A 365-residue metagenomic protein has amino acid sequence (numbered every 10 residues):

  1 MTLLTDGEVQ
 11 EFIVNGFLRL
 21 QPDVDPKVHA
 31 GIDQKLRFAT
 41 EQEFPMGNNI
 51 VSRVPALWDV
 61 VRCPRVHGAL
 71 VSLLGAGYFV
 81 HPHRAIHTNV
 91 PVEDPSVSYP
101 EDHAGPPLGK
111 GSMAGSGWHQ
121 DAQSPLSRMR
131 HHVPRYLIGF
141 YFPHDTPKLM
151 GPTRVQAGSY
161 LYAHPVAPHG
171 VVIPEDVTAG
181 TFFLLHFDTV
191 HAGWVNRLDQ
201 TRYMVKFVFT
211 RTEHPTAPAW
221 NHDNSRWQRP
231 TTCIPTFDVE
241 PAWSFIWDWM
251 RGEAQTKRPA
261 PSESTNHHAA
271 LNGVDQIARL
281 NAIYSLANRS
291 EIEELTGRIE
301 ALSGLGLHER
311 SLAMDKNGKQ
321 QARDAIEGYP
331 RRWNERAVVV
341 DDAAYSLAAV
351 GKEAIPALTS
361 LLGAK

Functional and structural regions predicted by a protein language model:
M1-G7, I326, L358: Basic/polar N-terminal segments that are highly enriched at the extreme N-terminus, encompassing both cleavable
L4-N15, V24-A179, F187-A192, N196-T201 (+1 more regions): Non-heme Fe(II) oxygenase catalytic core, chiefly the N-lobe of the double-stranded beta-helix
D94-S116, N224-E240, Q320-R323: Charged, glycine/proline-rich intrinsically disordered loops and linkers
G105-G109, E240-A260, I277-E291, R310-Q321 (+3 more regions): Structural detector for internal amphipathic alpha-helices that build alpha-solenoid repeat scaffolds
T189-A270, D275-N288, I292, V340: Non-heme Fe(II)/2-oxoglutarate
T265-H268, L295-S303, A322-P330, A357-L362: Buried hydrophobic core positions in alpha-solenoid tandem helical repeats
V274-D275, G304-L307, E335-R336, A364-K365: Short inter-helical turns and helix N-cap capping residues of alpha-solenoid HEAT/ARM repeat scaffolds
